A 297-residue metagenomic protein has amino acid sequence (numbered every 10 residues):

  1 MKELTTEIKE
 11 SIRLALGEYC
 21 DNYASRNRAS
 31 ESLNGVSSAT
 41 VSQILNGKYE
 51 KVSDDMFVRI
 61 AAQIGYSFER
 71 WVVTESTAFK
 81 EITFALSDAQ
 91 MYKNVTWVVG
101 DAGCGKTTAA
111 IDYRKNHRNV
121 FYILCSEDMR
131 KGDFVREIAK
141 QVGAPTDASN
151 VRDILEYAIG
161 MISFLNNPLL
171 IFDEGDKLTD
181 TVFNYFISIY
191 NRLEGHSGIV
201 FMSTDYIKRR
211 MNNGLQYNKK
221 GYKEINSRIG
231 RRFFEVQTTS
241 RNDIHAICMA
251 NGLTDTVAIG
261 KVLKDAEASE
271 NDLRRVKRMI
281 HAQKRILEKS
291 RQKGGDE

Functional and structural regions predicted by a protein language model:
M1-Q43, E50-Y66, R70-V72, R232-E297: C-terminal alpha-helical "lid" subdomain
V73-Q90: Pre-Walker A adenine-sensing motif
M91-D112, S126-E127: Walker A/P-loop nucleotide-binding motif
W97-A102, L178, Y190-G221: Sensor-1/coupling segment of RecA-like P-loop NTPase cores
K115, K140, S188: Short, well-ordered alpha-helices that flank and scaffold nucleotide-derived cofactor binding pockets
H117-E127: Conserved catalytic segments around the Walker B and adjacent sensor/switch elements of P-loop NTPase domains
R118-V120, G214-Q237: A short helix-turn-beta junction within AAA+ P-loop NTPase domains corresponding to the substrate/partner-engaging
R130-K131, R136, P145-G198, K220-G221 (+3 more regions): Mid-core helix/loop region of P-loop NTP-binding domains shared across ATPases and GTPases
